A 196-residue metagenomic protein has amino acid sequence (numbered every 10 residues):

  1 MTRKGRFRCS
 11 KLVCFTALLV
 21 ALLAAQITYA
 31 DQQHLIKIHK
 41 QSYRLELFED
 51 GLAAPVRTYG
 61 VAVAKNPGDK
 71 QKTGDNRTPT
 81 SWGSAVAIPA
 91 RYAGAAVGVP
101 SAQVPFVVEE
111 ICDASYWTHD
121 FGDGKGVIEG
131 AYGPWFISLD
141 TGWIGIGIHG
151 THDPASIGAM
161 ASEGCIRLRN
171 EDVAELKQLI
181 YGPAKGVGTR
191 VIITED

Functional and structural regions predicted by a protein language model:
R3-F15: Bacterial N-terminal signal peptides that target proteins for export
K4, A53-V56, L176: Short amphipathic alpha-helical segments with coiled-coil-like heptad repeat character
C14-A24: Bacterial N-terminal signal peptides
Y29-D69: A structural motif detector for short, solvent-exposed N-terminal "entry" segments of globular domains
D31, L35, G51, K72 (+3 more regions): Exported/periplasmic cell-wall-interacting domains
S42-R44, W82, F136, G145: Structural motif
V56-V107: Electropositive
